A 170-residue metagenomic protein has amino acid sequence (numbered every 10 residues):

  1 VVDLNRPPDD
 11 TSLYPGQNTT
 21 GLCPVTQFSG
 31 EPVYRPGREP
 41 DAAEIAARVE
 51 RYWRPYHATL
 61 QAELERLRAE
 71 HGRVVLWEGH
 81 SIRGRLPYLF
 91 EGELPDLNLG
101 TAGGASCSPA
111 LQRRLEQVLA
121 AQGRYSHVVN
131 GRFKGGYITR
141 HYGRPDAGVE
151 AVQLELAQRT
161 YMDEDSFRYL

Functional and structural regions predicted by a protein language model:
V1-L76, S81-L170: N-terminal catalytic or cofactor-binding beta/alpha core of small enzyme domains
